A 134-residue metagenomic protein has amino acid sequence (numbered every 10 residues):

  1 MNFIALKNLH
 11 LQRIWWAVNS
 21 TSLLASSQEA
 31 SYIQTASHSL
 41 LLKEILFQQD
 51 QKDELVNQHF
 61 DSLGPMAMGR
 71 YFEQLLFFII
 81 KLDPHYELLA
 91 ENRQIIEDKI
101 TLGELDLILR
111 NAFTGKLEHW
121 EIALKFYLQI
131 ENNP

Functional and structural regions predicted by a protein language model:
M1-P134: Intrinsically disordered, low-complexity Ser/Thr/Pro/Gly-rich regulatory segments
